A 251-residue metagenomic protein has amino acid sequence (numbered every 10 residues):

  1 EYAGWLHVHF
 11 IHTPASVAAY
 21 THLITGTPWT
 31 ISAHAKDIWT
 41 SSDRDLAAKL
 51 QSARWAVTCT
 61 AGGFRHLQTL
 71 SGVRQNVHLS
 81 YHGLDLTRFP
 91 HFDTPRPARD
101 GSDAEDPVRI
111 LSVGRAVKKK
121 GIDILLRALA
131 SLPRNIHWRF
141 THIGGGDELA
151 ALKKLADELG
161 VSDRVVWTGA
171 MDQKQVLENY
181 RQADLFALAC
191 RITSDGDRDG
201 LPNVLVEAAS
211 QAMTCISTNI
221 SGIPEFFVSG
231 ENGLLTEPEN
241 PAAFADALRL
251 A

Functional and structural regions predicted by a protein language model:
S42-R44, Q68, L84-D106: Acidic anion/phosphate-binding donor-loop and adjacent secondary structure in glycosyltransferase catalytic cores
G62, G83: Carbohydrate-associated surface elements
A104-V117, I122-W167, K174-Q175, A251: A conserved nucleotide-sugar
A170-M171, E178-A183, V206: Short alpha-helical donor nucleotide-sugar binding micro-motif in glycosyltransferases
R181-G196, M213: Acidic donor-binding loop of glycosyltransferase active sites
L205, S210, T214-S217: Short hydrophobic beta-strand element within catalytic cores of glycosyltransferases and related nucleotide-activated
S217-G230, L234-L235: Short acidic/histidine- and often glycine-rich active-site loop of Leloir-type glycosyltransferases that engages
S229-G230, L234-P241, R249-A251: Conserved acidic donor-binding segment of nucleotide-sugar-dependent glycosyltransferases
